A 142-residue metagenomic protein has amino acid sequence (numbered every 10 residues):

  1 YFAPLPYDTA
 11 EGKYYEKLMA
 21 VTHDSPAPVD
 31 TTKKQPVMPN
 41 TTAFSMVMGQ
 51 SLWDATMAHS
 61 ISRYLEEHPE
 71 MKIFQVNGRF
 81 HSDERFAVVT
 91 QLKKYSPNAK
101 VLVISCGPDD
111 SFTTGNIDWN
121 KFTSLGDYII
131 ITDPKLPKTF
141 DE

Functional and structural regions predicted by a protein language model:
Y1-K72, V88: Hydrophobic, often amphipathic alpha-helical segments used for membrane interaction and targeting
T56-E67, M71-F74, R79-E142: C-terminal regions of proteins
